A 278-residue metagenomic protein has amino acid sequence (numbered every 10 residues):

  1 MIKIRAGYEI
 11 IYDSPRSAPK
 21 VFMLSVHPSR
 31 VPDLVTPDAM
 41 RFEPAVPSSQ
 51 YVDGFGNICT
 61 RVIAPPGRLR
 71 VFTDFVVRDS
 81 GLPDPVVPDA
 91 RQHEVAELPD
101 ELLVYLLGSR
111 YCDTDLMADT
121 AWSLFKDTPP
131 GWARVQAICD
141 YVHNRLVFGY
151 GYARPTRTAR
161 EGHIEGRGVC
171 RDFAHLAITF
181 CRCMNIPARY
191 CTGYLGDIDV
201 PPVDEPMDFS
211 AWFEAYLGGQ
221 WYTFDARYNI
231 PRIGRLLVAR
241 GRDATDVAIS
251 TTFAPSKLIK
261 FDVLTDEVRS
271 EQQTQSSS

Functional and structural regions predicted by a protein language model:
M1-A90: Intrinsically disordered, low-complexity N-terminal segments that are enriched in acidic
S14, V77-G81, E97-G168, L176 (+2 more regions): Secondary-structure boundary elements
T36, S48, E94, N144 (+5 more regions): Glycine-rich, flexible loop/turn motifs
A45-S48, V95-L98, P231-R240: Short, surface-exposed linear segments at secondary-structure transitions and domain or protein termini
G67, T128, P202-D204: Glycine-centered loop/turn motifs
V87-P99: Short, His- and charge-rich active-site/binding loops that engage polyanionic ligands
D140, D172-K260: Hydrophobic/aromatic-rich core segments of domains that either
A239, Q275-S278: Hydrophobic helices that insert into or interface with lipid environments
